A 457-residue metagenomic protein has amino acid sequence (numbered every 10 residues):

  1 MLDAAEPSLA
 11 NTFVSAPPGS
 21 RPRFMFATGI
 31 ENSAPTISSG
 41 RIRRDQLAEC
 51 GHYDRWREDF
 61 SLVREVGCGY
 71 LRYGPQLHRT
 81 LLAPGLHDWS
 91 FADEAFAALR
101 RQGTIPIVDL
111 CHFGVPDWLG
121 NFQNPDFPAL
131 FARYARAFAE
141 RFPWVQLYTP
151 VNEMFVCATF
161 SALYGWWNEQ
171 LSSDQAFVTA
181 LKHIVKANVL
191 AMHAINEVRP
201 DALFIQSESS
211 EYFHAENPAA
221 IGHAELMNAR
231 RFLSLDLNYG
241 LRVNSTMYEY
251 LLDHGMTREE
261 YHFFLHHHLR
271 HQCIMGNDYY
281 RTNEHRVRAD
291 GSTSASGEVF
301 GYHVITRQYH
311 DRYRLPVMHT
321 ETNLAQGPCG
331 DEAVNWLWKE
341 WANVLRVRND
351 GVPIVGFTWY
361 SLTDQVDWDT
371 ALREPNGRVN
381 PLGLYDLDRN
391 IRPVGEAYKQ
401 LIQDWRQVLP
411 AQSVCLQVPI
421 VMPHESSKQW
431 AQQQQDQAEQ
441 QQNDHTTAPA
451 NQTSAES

Functional and structural regions predicted by a protein language model:
L2-A27, D93-A333, A342-H445: Active-site region of glycoside hydrolase catalytic domains
F13-R55: Boundary/entry segment of secreted carbohydrate-active catalytic domains
L47-R57, A83-E94, N124-A137: Glycine-rich anion/phosphate-binding loops
G51-Q76, R270-M275: Catalytic domains of carbohydrate-active enzymes, especially glycoside hydrolases
V66-A92, V108: Aromatic-lined carbohydrate-binding/catalytic grooves of carbohydrate-active enzymes
W336-L337: Intrinsically disordered, low-complexity regulatory/linker segments
